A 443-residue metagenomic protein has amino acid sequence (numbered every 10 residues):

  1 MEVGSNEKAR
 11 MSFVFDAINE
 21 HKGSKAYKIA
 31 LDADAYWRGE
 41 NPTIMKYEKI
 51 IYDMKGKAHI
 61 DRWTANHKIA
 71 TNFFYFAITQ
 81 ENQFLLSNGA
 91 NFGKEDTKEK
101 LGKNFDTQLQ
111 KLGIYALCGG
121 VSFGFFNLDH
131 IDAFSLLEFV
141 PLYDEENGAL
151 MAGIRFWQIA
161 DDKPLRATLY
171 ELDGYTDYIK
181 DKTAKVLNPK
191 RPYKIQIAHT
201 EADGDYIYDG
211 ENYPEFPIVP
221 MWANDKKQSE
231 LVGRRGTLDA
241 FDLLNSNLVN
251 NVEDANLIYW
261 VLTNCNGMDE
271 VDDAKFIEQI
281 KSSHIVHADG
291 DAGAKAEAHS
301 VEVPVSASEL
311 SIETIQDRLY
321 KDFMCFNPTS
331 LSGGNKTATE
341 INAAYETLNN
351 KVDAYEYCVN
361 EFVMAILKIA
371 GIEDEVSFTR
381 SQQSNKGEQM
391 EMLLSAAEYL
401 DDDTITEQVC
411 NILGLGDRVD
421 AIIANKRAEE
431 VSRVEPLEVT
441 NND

Functional and structural regions predicted by a protein language model:
M1-I131, E438-N441: Extended, helix-rich architectural segments
M1-N41, Q228-G236, L262-D289, D322-S332 (+1 more regions): Short N-terminal secondary-structure initiator segments
K22, A26, N41-P42, E48 (+7 more regions): Hydrophobic alpha-helical segments and helix-packing faces
F73-N82, C118-S122, R235-N251, A255-L257 (+1 more regions): Short, hydrophobic/amphipathic alpha-helical patches that form generic packing surfaces within helical domains
G93, T97, L101-L109, G233 (+4 more regions): Short amphipathic alpha-helical segments
G113, L117-M221: Extended, regular secondary-structure scaffolds
T200-K336: Extended, charged amphipathic alpha-helical segments
D273, I277-E278, S282, V286-D289 (+3 more regions): C-terminal helix-loop subdomains that flank or include functional centers
